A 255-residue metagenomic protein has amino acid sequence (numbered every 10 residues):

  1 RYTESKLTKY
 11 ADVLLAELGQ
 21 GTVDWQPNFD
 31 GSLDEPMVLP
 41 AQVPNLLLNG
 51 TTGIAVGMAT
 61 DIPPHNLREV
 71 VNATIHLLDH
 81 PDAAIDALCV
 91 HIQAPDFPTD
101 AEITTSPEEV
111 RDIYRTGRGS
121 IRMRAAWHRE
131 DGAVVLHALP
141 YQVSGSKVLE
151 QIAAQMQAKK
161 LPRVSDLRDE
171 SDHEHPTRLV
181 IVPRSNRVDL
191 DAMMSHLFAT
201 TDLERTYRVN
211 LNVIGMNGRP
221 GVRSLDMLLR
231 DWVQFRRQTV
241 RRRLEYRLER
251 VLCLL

Functional and structural regions predicted by a protein language model:
Y2-S5, K9-V13, L18-G21, W25 (+2 more regions): C-terminal interaction appendages of subunits in large macromolecular complexes
L14-Q42: P-loop NTPase nucleotide-binding/switch module
S32-L48, G53-V56, D61: Long insertion/accessory domains within large nucleic-acid-processing enzymes
